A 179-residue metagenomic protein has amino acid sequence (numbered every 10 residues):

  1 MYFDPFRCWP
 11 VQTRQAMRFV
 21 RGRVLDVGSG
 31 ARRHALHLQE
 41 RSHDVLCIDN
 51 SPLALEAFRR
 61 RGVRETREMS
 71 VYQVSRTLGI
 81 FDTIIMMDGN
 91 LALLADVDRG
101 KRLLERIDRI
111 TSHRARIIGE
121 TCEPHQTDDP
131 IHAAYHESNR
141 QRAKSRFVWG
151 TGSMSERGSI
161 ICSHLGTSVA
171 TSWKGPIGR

Functional and structural regions predicted by a protein language model:
M1-F19: S-adenosyl-L-methionine
F19-G30: Conserved class I S-adenosyl-L-methionine
A31-S42: Conserved SAM-binding loop of SAM-dependent methyltransferases across substrates and taxa, primarily the Class I
S51-P52: Conserved SAM/SAH-binding beta-strand->alpha-helix loop
G62-Q73: Conserved SAM-binding strand-loop segment of SAM-dependent methyltransferases
Y72, F81-K101: A short SAM/SAH-binding and catalytic strip from SAM-dependent methyltransferases
G100-H113: A short glycine-rich, Lys/Arg-flanked "PGG" loop and its adjoining helix->strand segment in the class I
S112-T171: SAM-dependent methyltransferase
